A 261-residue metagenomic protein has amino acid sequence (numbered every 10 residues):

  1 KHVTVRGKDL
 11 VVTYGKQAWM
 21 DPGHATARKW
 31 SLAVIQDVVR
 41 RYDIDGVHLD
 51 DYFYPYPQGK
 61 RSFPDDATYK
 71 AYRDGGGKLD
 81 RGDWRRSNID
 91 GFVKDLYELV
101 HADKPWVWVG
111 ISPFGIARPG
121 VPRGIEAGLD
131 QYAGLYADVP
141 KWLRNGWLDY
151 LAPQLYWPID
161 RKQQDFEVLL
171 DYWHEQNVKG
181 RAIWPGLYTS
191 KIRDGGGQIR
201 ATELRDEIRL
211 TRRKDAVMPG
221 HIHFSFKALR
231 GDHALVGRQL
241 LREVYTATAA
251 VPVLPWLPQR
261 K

Functional and structural regions predicted by a protein language model:
K1, R6-D9, R41-D80: Active-site-proximal loop/short-helix segments that contain or immediately flank catalytic acid/base residue(s)
K1-R41, G134: Active-site-adjacent "subsite" loops/lids of carbohydrate-active enzymes
K16-W30, P122-A133, D194-T202: Active-site mouth loops of central-metabolism enzymes
Q36-D50, E98-P105: Secondary-structure boundary elements
G46-D50, V109-S112, H223: Short beta-strand segments at enzyme active-site cores
D50-Y56, P113-I116, K227: Short, solvent-exposed turn/loop segments enriched in Gly/Ser/Thr/Pro and often Arg
S62-G124, L129-G195: Glycoside hydrolase catalytic-domain groove-lining segments
Y136-K162, H174-R260: Substrate-binding cleft of secreted/luminal carbohydrate-active enzymes
